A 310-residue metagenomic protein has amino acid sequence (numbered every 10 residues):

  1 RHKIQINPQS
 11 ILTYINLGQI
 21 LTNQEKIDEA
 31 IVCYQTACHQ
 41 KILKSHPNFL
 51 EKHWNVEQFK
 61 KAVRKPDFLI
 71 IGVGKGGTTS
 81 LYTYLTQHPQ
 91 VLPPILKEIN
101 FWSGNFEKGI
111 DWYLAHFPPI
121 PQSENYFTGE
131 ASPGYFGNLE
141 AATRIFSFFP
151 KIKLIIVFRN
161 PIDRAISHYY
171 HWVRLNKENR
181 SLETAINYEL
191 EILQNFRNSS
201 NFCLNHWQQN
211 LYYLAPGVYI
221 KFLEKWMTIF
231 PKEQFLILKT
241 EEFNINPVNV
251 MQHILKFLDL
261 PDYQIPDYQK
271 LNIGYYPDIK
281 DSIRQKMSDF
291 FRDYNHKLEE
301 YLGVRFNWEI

Functional and structural regions predicted by a protein language model:
P8-F136, F148-I152, V157, I162-I186 (+1 more regions): PAPS-dependent sulfotransferase catalytic core
I11, K221-K297, Y301-I310: The conserved 3'-phosphoadenosine-5'-phosphosulfate
I31, Y82-T86, S103, L114 (+8 more regions): Non-transmembrane alpha-helical segments in soluble domains of secreted/periplasmic/extracellular proteins
H88-Q90, L193-F196, F235, N295 (+1 more regions): Catalytic domains that recognize anionic headgroups
N105-W112, P133-E140, L211-Y219, N246 (+3 more regions): Soluble or luminal CAZymes and related metallo-dependent hydrolases
S132-P133, S200-A215, K270-Q285: Surface-exposed cleft-lining segments at the edges of enzyme active sites
E140-T143, K151-I156, D163-E242, N249-H253: PAPS-dependent sulfotransferase catalytic domain
